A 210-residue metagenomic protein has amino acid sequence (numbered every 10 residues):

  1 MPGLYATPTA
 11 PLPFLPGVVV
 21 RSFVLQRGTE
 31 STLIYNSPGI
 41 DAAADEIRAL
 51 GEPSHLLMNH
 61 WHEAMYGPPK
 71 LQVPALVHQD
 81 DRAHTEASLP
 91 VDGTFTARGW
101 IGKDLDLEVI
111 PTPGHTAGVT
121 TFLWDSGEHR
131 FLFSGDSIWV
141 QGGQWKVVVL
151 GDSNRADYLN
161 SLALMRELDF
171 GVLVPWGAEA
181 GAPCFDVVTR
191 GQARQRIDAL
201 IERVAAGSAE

Functional and structural regions predicted by a protein language model:
P2, A6-T9, F14-L15, E30-L33 (+2 more regions): Metallo-beta-lactamase
F14-P16, P38, D92-T94, R155-A156: Short gly/ser/thr-rich secondary-structure transition/capping motifs
F14-V20, A42-A43: Short N-terminal binding/cap micro-motifs at the start of the first secondary-structure element
G17-V19, F95, T116-G118: Residues that act as N-cap/strand-start positions at coil-to-secondary-structure junctions
V18, G102-L105: Short, solvent-exposed coil/turn segments
S22-Q26: Short, surface-exposed beta-strand/loop micro-motifs that present aromatic residues
R27, N36-G39: Conserved beta-strand-loop surface patch within small alpha/beta domains used for substrate/adaptor or ligand engagement
P38-K103, Q192-R203: Active-site HxH/HxHxD metal-binding segment of metal-dependent hydrolases
